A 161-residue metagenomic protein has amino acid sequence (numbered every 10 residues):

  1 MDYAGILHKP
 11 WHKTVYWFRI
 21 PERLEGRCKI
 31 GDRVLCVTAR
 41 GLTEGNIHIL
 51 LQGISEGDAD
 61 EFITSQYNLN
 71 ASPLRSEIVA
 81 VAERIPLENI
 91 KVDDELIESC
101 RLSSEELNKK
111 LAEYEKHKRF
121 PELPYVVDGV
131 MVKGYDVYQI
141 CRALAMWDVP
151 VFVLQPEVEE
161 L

Functional and structural regions predicted by a protein language model:
M1-Y3, L107: Short low-complexity stretches enriched in small and charged residues
Y3-K13, F18, E22-K91, F152-Q155: Terminal, basic amphipathic appendages of nucleotide-handling enzymes
V15-I20, E77-Q155: Short, charged/polar connector segments at secondary-structure boundaries
E157-L161: Short, charged, surface-exposed secondary-structure boundary motifs
